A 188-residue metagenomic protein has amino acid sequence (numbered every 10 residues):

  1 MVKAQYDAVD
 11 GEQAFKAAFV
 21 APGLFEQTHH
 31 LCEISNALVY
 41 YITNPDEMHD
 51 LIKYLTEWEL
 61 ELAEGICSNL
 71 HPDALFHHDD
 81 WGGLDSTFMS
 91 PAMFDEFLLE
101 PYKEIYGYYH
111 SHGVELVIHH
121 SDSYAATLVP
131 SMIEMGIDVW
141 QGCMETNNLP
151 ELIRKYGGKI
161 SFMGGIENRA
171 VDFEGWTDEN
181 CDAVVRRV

Functional and structural regions predicted by a protein language model:
M1-V188: Active-site loop segments of alpha/beta catalytic cores
